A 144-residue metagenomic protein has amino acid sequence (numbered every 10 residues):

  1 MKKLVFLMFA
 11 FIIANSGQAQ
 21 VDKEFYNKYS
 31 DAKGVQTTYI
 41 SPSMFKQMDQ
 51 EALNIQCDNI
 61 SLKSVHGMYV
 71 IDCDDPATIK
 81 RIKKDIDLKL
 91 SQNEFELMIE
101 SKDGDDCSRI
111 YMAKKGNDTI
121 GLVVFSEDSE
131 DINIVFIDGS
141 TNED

Functional and structural regions predicted by a protein language model:
M1-F25: Bacterial Sec-dependent N-terminal signal peptides
L4, S43, C73-P76, K115 (+2 more regions): Generic structural motif
D22-R81, D85: Early exported N-terminus immediately downstream of N-terminal targeting peptides
A32-V35, K63-V65, Q92, D103-C107 (+1 more regions): Extracytoplasmic
A77-Q92, V135-D138: Surface-exposed flexible segments
D87-K114: Short Gly/Thr-rich strand-loop-strand
Y111-E143: A short, solvent-exposed beta-edge/loop patch
